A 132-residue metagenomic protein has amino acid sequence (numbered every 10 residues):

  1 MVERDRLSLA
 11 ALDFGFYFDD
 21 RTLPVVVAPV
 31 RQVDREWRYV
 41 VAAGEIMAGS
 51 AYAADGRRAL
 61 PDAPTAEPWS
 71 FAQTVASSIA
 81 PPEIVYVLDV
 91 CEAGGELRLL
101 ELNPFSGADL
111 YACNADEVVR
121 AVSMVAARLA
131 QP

Functional and structural regions predicted by a protein language model:
M1-S78, R128-L129: Active-site nucleotide/adenylate-binding loops and adjacent lid/helix of ATP-dependent enzymes
A28, L88, L100: Active-site flanking residues adjacent to catalytic metal/cofactor-binding acidic residues
V30, S50, C91, N103-F105: Anionic group-transfer/hydrolysis microenvironments
W37, E83-G94: A short glycine-rich, hydrophobically flanked beta-strand micro-motif that places a catalytic Asp/Glu for divalent metal
E83, G94-P132: C-terminal active-site "lid" helix and adjoining low-complexity regulatory extension at the edge of ATP-using catalytic
